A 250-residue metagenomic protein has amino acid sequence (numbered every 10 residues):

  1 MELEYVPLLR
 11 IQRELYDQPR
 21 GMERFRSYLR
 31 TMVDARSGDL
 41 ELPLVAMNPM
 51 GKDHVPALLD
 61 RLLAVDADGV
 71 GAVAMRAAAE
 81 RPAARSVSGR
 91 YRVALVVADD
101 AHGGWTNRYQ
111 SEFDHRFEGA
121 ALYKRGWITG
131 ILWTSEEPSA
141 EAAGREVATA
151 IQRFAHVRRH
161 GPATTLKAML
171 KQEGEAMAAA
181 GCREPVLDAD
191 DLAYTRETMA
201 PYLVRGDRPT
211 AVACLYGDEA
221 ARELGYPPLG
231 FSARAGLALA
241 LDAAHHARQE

Functional and structural regions predicted by a protein language model:
M1-V73: N-terminal low-structure segments adjacent to metalloprotease catalytic domains across cellular compartments
L15, P19-D34, D39, V204-E250: Pan-zinc metallopeptidase signature
V55, L59-R125: Auxiliary, metal-adjacent structural segments of Zn-dependent hydrolase domains
T134-P138: A generic structural motif
E141-G161: Active-site recognition of the HExxH zinc-binding catalytic motif
H160, T164-Y202: Post-HExxH zinc-binding segment in Zn-dependent metallohydrolases
